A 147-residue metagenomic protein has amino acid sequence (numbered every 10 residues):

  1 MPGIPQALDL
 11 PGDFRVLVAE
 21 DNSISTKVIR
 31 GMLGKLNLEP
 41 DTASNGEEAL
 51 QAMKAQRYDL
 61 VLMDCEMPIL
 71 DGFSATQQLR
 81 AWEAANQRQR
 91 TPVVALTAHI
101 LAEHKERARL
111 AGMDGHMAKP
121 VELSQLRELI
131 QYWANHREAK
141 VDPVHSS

Functional and structural regions predicted by a protein language model:
M1-S147: C-terminal compact regulatory domains
